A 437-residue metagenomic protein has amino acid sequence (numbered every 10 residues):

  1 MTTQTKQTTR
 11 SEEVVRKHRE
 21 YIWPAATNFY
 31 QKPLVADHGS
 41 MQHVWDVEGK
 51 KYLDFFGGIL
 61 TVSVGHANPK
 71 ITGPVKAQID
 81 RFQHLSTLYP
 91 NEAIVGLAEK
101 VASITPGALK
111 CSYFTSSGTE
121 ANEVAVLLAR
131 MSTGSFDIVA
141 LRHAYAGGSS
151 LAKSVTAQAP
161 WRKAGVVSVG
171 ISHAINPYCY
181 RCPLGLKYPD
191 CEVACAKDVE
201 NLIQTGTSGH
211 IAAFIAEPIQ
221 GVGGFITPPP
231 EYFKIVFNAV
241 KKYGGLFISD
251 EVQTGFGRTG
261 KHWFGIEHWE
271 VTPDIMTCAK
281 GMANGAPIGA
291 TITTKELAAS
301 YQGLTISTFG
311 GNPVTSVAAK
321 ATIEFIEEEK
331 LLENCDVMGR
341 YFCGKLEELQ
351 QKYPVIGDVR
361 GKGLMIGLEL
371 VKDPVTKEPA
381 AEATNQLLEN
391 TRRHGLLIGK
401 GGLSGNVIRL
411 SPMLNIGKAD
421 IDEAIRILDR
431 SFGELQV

Functional and structural regions predicted by a protein language model:
T2-V437: Conserved N-terminal phosphate-binding loop of PLP-dependent enzymes in the Aspartate aminotransferase
